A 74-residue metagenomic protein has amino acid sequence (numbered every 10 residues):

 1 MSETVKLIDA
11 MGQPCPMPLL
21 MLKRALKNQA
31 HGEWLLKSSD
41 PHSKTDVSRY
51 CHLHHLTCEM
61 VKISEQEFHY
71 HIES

Functional and structural regions predicted by a protein language model:
M1-S2, K6, M21, P41 (+1 more regions): Extended beta-strand/beta-hairpin segments
T4-M11, L35-L36: Short amphipathic
G12-C15, I63-E65: Residues that form or immediately flank small-molecule/cofactor binding pockets and catalytic motifs
P16-L56: Amphipathic, hydrophobic secondary-structure cores in small proteins
S48-S74: C-terminal structural segments of small proteins and small subunits
